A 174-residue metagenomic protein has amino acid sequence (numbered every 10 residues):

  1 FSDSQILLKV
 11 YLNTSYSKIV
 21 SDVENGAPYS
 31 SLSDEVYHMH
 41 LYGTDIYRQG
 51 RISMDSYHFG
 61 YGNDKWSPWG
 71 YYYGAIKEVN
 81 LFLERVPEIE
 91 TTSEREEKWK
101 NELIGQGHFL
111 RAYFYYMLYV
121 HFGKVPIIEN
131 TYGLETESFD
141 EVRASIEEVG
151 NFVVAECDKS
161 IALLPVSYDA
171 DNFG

Functional and structural regions predicted by a protein language model:
F1-Q106, L110-N151, S167-A170: Short acidic-aromatic linear motifs embedded in glycine-rich loops, typified by GG[WY][YF]DAGD(H) and related
N172-G174: Aromatic-lined, polymer-binding surfaces characteristic of secreted/periplasmic polysaccharide-degrading enzymes
